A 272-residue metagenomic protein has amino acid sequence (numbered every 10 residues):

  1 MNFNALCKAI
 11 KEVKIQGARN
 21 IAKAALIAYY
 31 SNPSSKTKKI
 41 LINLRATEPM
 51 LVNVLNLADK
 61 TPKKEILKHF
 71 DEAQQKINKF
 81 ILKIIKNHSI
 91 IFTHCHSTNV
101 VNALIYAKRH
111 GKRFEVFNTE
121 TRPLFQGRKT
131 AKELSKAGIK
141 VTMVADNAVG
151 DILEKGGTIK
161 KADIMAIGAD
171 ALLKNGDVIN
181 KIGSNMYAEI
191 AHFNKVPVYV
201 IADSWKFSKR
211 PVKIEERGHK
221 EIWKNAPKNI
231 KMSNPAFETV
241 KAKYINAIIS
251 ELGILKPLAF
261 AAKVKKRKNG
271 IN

Functional and structural regions predicted by a protein language model:
M1-K64: Long amphipathic alpha-helical segments
N4, R19, K23, S35 (+8 more regions): Electropositive phosphate-/nucleotide-binding environments in soluble metabolic enzymes
K14, P33, I42-E48, L55 (+9 more regions): Structural signal for hydrophobic packing residues in well-ordered secondary-structure cores of soluble enzyme domains
I27-N32, K60, I105-R109, E189-F193: Short glycine/serine- and small hydrophobic-enriched flexible loop segments
K39-L57, E65-H69, K213-A226, S250: Non-catalytic, soluble scaffold/interaction modules
D59-S89, N102-I105, R109-M165: Ligand-binding beta-strand-loop-alpha-helix segment within the catalytic cores of soluble metabolic enzymes
I90-H94: Short glycine-rich phosphate-binding loop at a beta-alpha junction
T119-N272: Conserved phosphate- and dinucleotide-binding cores of soluble alpha/beta proteins, encompassing both enzyme active
